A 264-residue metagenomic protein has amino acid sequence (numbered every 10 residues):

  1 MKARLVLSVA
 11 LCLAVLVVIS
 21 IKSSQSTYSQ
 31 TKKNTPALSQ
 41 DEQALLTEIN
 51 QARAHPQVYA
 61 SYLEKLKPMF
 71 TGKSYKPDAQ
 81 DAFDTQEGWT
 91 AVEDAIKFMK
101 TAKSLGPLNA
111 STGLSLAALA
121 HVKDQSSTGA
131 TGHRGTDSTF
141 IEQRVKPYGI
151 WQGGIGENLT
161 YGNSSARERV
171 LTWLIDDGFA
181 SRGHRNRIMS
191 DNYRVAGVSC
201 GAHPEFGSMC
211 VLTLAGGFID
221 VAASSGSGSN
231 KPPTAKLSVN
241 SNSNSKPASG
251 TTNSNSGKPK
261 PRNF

Functional and structural regions predicted by a protein language model:
M1-A10: Bacterial N-terminal signal peptides that target proteins for export
V9-V18: Bacterial N-terminal signal peptides
K33, S111-V221: A well-ordered secondary-structure block
K33-Y148, D191: Short, well-ordered surface patches within globular domains
D220-N240: Pro/Ala/Gly-rich low-complexity, hydrophilic intrinsically disordered segments
L237-F264: Long, low-complexity, intrinsically disordered segments
